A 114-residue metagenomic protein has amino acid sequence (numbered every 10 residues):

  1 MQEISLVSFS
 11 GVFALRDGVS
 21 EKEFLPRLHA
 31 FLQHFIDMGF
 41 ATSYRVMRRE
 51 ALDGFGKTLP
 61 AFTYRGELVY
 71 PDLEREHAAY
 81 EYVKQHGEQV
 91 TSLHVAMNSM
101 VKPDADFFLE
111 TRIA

Functional and structural regions predicted by a protein language model:
M1-E3, R45-F62, E88-A114: Glycine-rich beta-strand-turn "strand-cap" elements at beta-sheet edges
I4-V7, F24-F31, V69: A broad, low-specificity signal for short, low-complexity segments enriched in glycine/proline and polar/charged
L6-A14, R45-Q85: Short, well-ordered beta-strand segments in beta-rich or mixed alpha/beta enzyme and ligand-binding folds
F13-L15, H34-F35, D53, M97-N98: Alpha-helical interaction segments
L15, L32, L68, V83 (+2 more regions): A generic structural signal for ordered secondary structure
V19-M47, H86-L93: Short amphipathic alpha-helical segments
L28, F35, E74, T111-R112: Prokaryotic Sec-type signal peptides and long signal-anchor helices with extended Leu/Ile/Val-rich h-regions
F40-S43, E74, A105: Secondary-structure boundary/capping signal
